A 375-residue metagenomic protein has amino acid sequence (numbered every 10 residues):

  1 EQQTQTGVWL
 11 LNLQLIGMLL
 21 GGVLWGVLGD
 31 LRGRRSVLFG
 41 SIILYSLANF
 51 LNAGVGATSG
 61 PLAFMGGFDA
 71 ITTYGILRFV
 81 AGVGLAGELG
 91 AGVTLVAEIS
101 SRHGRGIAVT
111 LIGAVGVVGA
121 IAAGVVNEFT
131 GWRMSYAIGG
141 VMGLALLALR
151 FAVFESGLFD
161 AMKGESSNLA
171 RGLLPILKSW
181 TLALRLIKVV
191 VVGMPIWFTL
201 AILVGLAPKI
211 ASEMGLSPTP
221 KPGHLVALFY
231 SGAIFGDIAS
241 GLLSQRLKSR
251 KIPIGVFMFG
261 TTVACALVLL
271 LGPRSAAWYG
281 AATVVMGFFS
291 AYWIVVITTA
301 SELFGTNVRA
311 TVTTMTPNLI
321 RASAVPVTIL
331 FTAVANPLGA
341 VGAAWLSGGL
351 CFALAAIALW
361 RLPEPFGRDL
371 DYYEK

Functional and structural regions predicted by a protein language model:
E1-L20: Extracellular/periplasmic helix-loop-helix junction of adjacent transmembrane segments in MFS-like secondary
L20-G60: Conserved MFS/SLC helix-loop-helix module at the cytosolic interface between two early adjacent transmembrane helices
G22-G33, G236-S249: Helix-to-loop junctions at the C-terminal end of transmembrane segments in multipass secondary transporters
L31-I42, H103, R246-M258: Cytoplasmic membrane-interface "Motif A"-like loop-to-helix N-cap segments of 12-TM Major Facilitator Superfamily
I43-G67, F259-P273: C-terminal ends and interior cores of transmembrane alpha-helices in multi-pass membrane transporters/permeases
L77-A114: Cytoplasmic helix-loop-helix junction between adjacent transmembrane helices in 12-TM secondary transporters
G104-E128, M142, T316-V327: Glycine-rich segments within core transmembrane alpha-helices of 12-TM secondary carriers
L182-I234, A324, T328: Extracytoplasmic gate region of multi-pass secondary transporters
